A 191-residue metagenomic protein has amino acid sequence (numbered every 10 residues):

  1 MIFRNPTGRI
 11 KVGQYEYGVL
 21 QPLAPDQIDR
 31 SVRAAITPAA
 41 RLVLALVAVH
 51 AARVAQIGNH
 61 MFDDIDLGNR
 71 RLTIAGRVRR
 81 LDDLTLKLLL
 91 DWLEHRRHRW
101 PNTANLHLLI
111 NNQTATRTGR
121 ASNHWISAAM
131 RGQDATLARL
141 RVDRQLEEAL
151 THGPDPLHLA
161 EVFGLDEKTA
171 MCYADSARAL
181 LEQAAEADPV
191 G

Functional and structural regions predicted by a protein language model:
M1-R9, A51-A55: N-terminal DNA-binding recognition helix of tyrosine site-specific recombinases/integrases
R4, K11-R30, R77-K87, A104 (+1 more regions): DNA breakage-rejoining catalytic core of tyrosine-based enzymes
P22, R99-P101, H107, R120-A128: Intrinsic, low-complexity N-terminal interaction/targeting segments
L23-V54, R141-V142: Basic, Lys/Arg- and aromatic-enriched nucleic-acid-binding interface segment
H50, N123-H158, L165, C172 (+2 more regions): Short, basic (Lys/Arg/His-rich) helix/loop patches that form interaction surfaces in the mid-to-C-terminal regions
A55-H60, L159: Alpha-helix N-cap/helix-start motif at helix boundaries, enriched for small hydrophobics
M61, F163, A174: DNA major-groove recognition helix of helix-turn-helix
D66-T116: Basic, alpha-helical nucleic-acid-contacting "clamp/cap" segments
